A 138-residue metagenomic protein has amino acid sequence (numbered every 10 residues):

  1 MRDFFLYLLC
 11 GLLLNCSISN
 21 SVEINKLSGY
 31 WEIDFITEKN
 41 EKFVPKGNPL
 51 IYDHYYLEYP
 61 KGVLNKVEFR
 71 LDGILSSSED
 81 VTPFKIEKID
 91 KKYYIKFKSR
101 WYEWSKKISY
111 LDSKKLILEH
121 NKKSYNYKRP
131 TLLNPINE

Functional and structural regions predicted by a protein language model:
M1-F5: Positively charged n-region of N-terminal signal peptides that target proteins for export
L6-N15: Bacterial N-terminal signal peptides
S17-E32: N-terminal helix-cap/turn-to-beta initiation motif at the start of protein domains
L27, D53-V63, K88-K92, S109-K115 (+1 more regions): Short, solvent-exposed coil/turn segments at beta-strand boundaries
I33, G62-K66, Y93-F97, K114-H120 (+1 more regions): Short hydrophobic/aromatic-rich beta-strand segments that constitute the beta-sheet cores of beta-sandwich/beta-barrel
V44-E87: N-terminal glycine/threonine-rich, aromatic-flanked beta-hairpin/loop signature
S76-S109: An anionic, turn-rich surface loop/hairpin at beta-sheet edges that serves as a generic interaction/coordination patch
D80-V81, I117-E138: Edge beta-strand at a domain terminus
